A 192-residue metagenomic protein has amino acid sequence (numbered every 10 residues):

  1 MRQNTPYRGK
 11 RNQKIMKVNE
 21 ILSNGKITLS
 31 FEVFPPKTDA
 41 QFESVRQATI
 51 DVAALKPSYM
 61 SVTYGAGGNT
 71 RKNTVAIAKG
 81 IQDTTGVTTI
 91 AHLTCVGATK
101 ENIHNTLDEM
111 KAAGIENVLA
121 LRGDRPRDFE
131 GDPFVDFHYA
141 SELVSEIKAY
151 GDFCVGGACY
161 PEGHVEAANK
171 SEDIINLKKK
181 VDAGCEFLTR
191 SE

Functional and structural regions predicted by a protein language model:
K14-F31, T38: N-terminal amphipathic alpha-helix/helix-capping segment at the start of soluble metabolic enzymes
V18-N19, F42-I50, G68-V87: Glycine-rich, positively charged N-terminal anion/phosphate-binding segment
S30-S44, I90-E101, G156-E172: Active-site mouth loops of central-metabolism enzymes
E32, M60, M110, K180 (+1 more regions): Conserved, mostly hydrophobic/aromatic
P36, P57-V75, D124-V135, F187-E192: Glycine-rich, proline-tolerant flexible connector loops at the mouths of alpha/beta enzymes
R71-A91, D136-G157: Alpha-helix-loop-beta-strand connector modules within alpha/beta enzyme cores
C95-E109, F134-H138: Glycine-rich anion/phosphate-binding loops
G151-E192: Active-site-adjacent structural elements that line small-molecule/cofactor binding pockets in enzymes
